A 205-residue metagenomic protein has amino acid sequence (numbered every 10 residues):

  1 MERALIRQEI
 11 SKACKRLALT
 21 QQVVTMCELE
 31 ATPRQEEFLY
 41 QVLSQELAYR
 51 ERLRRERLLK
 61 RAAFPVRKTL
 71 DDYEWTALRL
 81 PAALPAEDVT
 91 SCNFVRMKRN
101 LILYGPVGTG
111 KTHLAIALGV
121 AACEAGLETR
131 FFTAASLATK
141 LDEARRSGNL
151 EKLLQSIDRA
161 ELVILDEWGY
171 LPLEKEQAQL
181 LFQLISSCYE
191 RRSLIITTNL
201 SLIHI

Functional and structural regions predicted by a protein language model:
R16-P65: Interdomain "pre-motor" coupling segment immediately N-terminal to P-loop NTPase/helicase cores
D71-V89: N-terminal pre-Walker A segment at the start of P-loop NTPase domains
A82-L84, R130-I157: Short glycine-rich substrate-engagement loop in P-loop NTPases that contacts/grips substrate
S91-K98: Phosphate-binding P-loop
N100-T112: Walker A/P-loop nucleotide-binding motif
T109-L127: Walker A/P-loop
L127-E128, R159-L162, E190-I196: Loop/turn-to-beta-strand initiation segments
I203-I205: Conserved small/polar residues in nucleotide/adenosyl-binding loops
